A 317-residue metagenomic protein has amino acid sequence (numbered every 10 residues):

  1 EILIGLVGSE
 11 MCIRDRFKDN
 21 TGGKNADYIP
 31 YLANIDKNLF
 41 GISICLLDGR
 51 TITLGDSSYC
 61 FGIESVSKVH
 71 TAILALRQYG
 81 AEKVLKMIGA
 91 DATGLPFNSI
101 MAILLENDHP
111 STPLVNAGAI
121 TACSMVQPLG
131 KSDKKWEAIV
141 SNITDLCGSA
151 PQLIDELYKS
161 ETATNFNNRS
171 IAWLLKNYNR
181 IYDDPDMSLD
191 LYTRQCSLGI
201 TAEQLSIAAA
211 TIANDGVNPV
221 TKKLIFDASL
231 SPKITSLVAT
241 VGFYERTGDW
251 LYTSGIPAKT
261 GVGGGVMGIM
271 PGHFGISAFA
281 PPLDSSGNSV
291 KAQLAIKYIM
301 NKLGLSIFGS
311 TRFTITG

Functional and structural regions predicted by a protein language model:
E1-G8: Single conserved hydrophobic/aromatic residue that forms the stacking wall/gate of nucleotide- or nucleobase-binding
S9, I13, N20-G22, A75-Q195: Active-site-adjacent helix/loop patches that line small-molecule binding or acyl-intermediate pockets
K18-L54, M267-G268: A short, well-structured edge-of-sheet supersecondary motif
L32-I35, S111-T112, A163, G255-K259 (+1 more regions): Short Gly/Pro-enriched turn/cap motifs at secondary-structure boundaries
D48-G49, G62-L85, A208, I276: Active-site SXXK
S58-C60: A short acidic/small-residue loop/turn micro-motif
T162-N165, W173-K233, D284-S289: Penicillin-binding protein/beta-lactamase superfamily catalytic region
N214-G317: Structured C-terminal helix/loop/strand segments within mature extracytoplasmic catalytic/sensor domains
